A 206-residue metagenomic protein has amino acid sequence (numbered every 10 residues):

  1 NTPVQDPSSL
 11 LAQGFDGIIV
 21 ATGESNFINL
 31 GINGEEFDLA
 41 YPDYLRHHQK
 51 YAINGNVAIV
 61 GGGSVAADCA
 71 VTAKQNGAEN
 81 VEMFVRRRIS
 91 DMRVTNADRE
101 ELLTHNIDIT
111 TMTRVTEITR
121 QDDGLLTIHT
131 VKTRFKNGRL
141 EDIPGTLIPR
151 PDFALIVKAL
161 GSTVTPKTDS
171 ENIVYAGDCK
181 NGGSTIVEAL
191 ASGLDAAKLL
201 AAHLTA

Functional and structural regions predicted by a protein language model:
N1-I32, T116-T130, R134, F153-V157: Feature captures the FAD/FMN-dependent oxidoreductase FAD-binding
N1-S8, N26-L30, D43-N96, L147-P149 (+2 more regions): Rossmann-like dinucleotide/flavin-binding elements
G14, G77, N106: Conserved functional loop/turn residues at catalytic and ligand-binding sites
V20, M83, M112: Short beta-strand and adjacent tight-turn residues that come in two discontinuous sequence segments and form the edges
N33-Y44, H48, R93-R120, H129-V131: N-terminal glycine-rich dinucleotide-binding loop that anchors FAD/FMN and/or NAD(P) in oxidoreductases
N54, T104, T110, V115 (+4 more regions): Active-site lining segments that contact anionic ligands and/or coordinate catalytic metals
I89-S90, T116-E117, R134-K136, V164: Short, catalytically relevant binding-site loops at active-site mouths
K136-L147: Intrinsically disordered, low-complexity Ser/Thr- and acidic-rich flexible linkers and loops, especially at boundaries
